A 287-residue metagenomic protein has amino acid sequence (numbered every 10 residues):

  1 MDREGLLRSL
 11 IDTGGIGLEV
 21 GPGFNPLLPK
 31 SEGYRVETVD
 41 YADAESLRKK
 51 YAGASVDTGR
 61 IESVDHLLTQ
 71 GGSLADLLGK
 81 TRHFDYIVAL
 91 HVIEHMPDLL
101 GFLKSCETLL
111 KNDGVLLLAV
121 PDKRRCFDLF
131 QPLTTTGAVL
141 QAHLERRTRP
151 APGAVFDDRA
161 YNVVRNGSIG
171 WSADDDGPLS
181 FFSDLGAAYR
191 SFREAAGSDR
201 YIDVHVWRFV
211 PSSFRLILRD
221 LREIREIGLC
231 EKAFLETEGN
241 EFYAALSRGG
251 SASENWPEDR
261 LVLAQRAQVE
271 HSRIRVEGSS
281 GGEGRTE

Functional and structural regions predicted by a protein language model:
M1-G14: Class I SAM-dependent methyltransferase Rossmann-like catalytic core, especially the SAM/SAH-binding loop
I11-L78: Class I SAM-dependent methyltransferase SAM/SAH-binding core
D12, P97, K111: Short conserved AdoMet
V56-G71, D76-G79, G101, S105-K111 (+1 more regions): S-adenosyl-L-methionine-dependent methyltransferase catalytic module, highlighting the catalytic core
F84-V88: Hydrophobic beta-strand segment of the Class I
L90-H91, L100: General structural concept
V92-I93, V120: Hydrophobic adenine-recognition pocket in adenosine-nucleotide-binding enzymes
I274-E287: Intrinsically disordered, low-complexity terminal/linker regions enriched in Pro/Ser/Gly and acidic residues
